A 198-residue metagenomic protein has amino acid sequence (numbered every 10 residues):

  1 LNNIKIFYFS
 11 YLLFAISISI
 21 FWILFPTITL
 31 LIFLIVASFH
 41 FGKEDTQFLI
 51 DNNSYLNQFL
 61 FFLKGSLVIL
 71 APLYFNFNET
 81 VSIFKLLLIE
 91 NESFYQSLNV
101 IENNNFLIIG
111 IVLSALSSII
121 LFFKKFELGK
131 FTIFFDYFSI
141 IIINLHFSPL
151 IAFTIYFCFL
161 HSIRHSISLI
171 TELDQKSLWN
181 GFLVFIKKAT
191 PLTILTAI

Functional and structural regions predicted by a protein language model:
L1, F39-D51, L116-L128, S166-I170: C-terminal ends of transmembrane helices
N2, I16-Y74, K85-S93: Membrane-interface helix-loop-helix junctions at boundaries between adjacent transmembrane segments
N2-F14, L107-I111, F126-Y137: Short hydrophobic alpha-helical membrane-embedded segments
P26-F33, G129-K130, L150-Y156: Short, aromatic-rich membrane-interface segments at the entry and exit of alpha-helical transmembrane domains
I35-F39, E44, L60-T80, N104-L121 (+2 more regions): Alpha-helical transmembrane segments of multi-pass integral membrane proteins
Q47-F61, F153, T171-L183: A cytosolic-side transmembrane-helix exit/cap motif
E92-F106: Short aromatic-rich membrane-water interface segments that cap or initiate transmembrane helices in multi-pass membrane
Y156-L173, I186: Predominantly late transmembrane helices and immediately cytosolic-facing juxtamembrane segments
